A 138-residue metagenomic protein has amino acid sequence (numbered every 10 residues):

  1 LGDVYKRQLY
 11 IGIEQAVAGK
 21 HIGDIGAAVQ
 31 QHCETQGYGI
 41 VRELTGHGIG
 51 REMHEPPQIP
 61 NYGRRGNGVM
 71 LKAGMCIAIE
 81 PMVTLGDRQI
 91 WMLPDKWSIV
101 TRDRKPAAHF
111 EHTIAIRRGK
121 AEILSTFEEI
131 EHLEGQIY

Functional and structural regions predicted by a protein language model:
L1-V4: Short, small-residue-biased leader/transition segments that mark boundaries at the very start of proteins
K6, G23, R104-A107: Electropositive phosphate-/nucleotide-binding environments in soluble metabolic enzymes
R7, H21, E129: Residue-level recognition of oxygen-bearing side chains
R7-Q15: Solvent-exposed, amphipathic alpha-helical segments
E14-V17, I114: Generic detection of short hydrophobic beta-strand segments and adjacent strand-loop junctions
A16-H54, V69-M75, D87-I90, G119 (+1 more regions): Active-site cores enriched in adjacent His and Asp/Glu residues with nearby glycine-rich loops that coordinate divalent
H54-G63: Short, structured beta-strand/loop micro-motifs enriched in basic residues and often containing a Trp
G63-Y138: Charged, cofactor-coupling segments
